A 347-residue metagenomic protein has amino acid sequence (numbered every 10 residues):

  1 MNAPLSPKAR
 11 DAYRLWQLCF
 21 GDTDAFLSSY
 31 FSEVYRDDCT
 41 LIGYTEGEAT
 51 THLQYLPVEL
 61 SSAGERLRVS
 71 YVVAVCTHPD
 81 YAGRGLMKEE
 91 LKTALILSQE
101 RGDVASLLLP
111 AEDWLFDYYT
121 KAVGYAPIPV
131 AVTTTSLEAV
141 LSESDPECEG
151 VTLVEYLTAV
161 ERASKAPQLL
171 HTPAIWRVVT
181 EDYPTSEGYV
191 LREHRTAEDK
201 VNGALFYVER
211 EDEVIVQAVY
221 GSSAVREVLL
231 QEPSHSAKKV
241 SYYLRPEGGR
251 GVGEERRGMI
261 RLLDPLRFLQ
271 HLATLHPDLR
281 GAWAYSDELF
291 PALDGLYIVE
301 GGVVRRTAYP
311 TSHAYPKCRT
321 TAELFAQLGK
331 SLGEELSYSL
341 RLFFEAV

Functional and structural regions predicted by a protein language model:
M1-P57, G64-Y71, E138-I175, R210-V214: Short amphipathic alpha-helix that is part of the acyltransferase structural core
L41, L56-E59, V73, E112-W114 (+1 more regions): Core nucleotidyl-transferase/polymerase catalytic module
L67-P79, D212-S223: Conserved acetyl-CoA binding element of GNAT-fold acetyltransferases
V72-T77, G83-S98, S223-S234: Conserved acetyl-CoA-binding loop-helix of GNAT-fold acetyltransferases
L91, S98-A111, S236-P246: Conserved GNAT acetyl-CoA-binding A-motif
Y118-K121, Y125: Conserved active-site tyrosine of GNAT-family acetyltransferases
A126-P233, R245-R250, L262-A284: Amide-forming acyltransferase catalytic core, primarily the GNAT-like/NAT-type and related acyltransferase folds
G253-V347: C-terminal functional modules
